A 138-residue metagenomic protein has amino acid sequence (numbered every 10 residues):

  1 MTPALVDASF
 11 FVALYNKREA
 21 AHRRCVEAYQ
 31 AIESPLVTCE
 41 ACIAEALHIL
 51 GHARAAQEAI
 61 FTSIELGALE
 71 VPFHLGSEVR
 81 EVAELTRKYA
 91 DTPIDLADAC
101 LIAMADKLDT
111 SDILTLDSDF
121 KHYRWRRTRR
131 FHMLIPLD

Functional and structural regions predicted by a protein language model:
M1-E19: Metal-dependent nucleic-acid phosphoesterase active-site entry motif
T2-A4, R23-P93, A103, K107-L114 (+1 more regions): PIN-domain endoribonuclease scaffold, especially VapC-family toxins
A8, E40, D98-A99: Conserved glycosyltransferase catalytic-site signature
F11-N16, E70, D95-A97, K121: Generic, ordered loop/turn and secondary-structure boundary motif
S118: Short, ordered loop/turn segments at secondary-structure junctions
